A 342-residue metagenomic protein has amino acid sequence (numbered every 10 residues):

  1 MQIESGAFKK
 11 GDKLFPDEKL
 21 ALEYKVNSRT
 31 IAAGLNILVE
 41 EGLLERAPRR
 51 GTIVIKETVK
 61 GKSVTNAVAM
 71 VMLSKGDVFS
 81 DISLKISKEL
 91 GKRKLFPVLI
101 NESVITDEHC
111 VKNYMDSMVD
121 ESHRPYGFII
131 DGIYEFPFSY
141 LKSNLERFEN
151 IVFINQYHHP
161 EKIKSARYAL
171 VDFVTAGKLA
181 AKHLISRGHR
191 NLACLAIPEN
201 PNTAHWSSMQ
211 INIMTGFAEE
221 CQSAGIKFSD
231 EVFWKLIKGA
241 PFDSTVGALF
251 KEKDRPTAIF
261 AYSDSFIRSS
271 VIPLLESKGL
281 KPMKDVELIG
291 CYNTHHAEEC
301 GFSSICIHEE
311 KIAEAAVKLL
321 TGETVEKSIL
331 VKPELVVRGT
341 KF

Functional and structural regions predicted by a protein language model:
K10-R46: N-terminal helix-turn-helix
D17, V59-G127, I211, T215-A218: Amphipathic helical "hinge" segments at domain boundaries
L35, T58-G76, N191-T203: Short beta-strand segments enriched in small/hydrophobic residues
A69-V71, S122-G132, A193-A196, K253-I267 (+1 more regions): Periplasmic-binding protein-like
I133-A176, Y292-F302: Flexible loop/hinge segments that line or gate small-molecule binding clefts
K164-L195, G239-G247, C306-V325: Hydrophobic alpha-helical segments within soluble ligand-binding/sensing domains
S165-A166, S229, G247-F342: Flexible loop/turn connectors
K178-I226, S328-F342: An alpha-beta-alpha
